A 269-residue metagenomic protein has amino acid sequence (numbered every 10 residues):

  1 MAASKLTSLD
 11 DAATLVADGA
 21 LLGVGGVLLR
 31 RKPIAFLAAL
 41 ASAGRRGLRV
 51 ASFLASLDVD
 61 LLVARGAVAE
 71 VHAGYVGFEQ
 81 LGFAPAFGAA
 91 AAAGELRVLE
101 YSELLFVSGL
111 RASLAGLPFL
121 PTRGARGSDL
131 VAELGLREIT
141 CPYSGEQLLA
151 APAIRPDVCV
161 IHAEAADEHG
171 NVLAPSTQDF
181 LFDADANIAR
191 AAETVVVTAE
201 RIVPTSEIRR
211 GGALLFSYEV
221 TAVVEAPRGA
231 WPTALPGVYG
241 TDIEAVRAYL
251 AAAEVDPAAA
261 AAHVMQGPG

Functional and structural regions predicted by a protein language model:
A2-G269: Conserved alpha/beta enzyme-core scaffold
